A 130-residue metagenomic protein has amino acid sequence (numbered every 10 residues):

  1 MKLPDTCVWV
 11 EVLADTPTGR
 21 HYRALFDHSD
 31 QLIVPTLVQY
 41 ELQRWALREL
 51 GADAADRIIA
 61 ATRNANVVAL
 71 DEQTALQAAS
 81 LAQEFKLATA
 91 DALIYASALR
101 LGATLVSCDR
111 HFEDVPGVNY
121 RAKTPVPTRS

Functional and structural regions predicted by a protein language model:
M1-V34, A46-I58, R129-S130: Short, well-structured N-terminal submotif of metal-dependent ribonuclease cores
W9-V10, Q39, A75, F112-E113: A generic structural signal for short hydrophobic patches within well-formed alpha-helices
L13-A14, A46, A82, P116-N119: Short, flexible helix/strand-to-coil boundary loops that buttress conserved ligand/catalytic motifs in alpha/beta
I33, V68, R121: General small-molecule cofactor/ligand-binding pocket signal
A60-T62: Bateman (tandem CBS) regulatory domains
A65, Y95, L99-S130: Acidic, PIN/NYN-like endoribonuclease modules and their adjacent C-terminal/linker elements
V67-C108: Active-site neighborhoods of divalent-metal-dependent phosphate/nucleic-acid chemistry enzymes
